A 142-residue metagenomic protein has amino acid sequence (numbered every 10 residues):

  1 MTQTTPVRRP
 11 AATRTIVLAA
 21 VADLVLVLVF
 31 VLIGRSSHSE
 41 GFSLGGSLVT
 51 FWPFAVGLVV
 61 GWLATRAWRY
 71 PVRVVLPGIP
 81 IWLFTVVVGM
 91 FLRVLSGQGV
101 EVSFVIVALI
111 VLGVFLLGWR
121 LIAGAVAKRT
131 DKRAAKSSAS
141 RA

Functional and structural regions predicted by a protein language model:
M1-T13: Short, Lys/Arg-rich, polar N-terminal cytosolic tail immediately upstream of the first transmembrane signal-anchor
A11-S47: Membrane-helix boundary elements
R14, G113-A135: Membrane-water interface at the C-terminal end of transmembrane alpha helices
L26-S37, V60-W68, V88-L92, S96 (+1 more regions): Alpha-helical membrane-inserting segments
L44-V56: Structural signature of hydrophobic alpha-helical transmembrane segments
P53, P80-L92, V111: Small-residue-rich segments of transmembrane alpha-helices in multi-pass membrane proteins, especially helix faces
R66-F84, V102-L109: Internal alpha-helical transmembrane segments of multi-pass membrane proteins
F91-V107: Membrane-helix boundary connector in multi-pass membrane proteins
